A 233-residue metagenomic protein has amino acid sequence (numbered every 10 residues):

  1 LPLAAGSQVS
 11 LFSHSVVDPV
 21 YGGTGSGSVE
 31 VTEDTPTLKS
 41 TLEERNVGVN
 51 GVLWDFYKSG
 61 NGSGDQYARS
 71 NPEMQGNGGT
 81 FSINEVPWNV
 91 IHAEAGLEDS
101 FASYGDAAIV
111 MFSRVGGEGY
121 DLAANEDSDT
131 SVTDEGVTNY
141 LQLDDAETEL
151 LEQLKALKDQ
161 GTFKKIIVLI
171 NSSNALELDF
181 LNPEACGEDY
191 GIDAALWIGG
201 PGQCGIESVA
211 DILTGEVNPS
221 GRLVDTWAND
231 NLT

Functional and structural regions predicted by a protein language model:
L1-T233: C-terminal non-catalytic regions of proteins with extracellular/luminal or membrane-system context
